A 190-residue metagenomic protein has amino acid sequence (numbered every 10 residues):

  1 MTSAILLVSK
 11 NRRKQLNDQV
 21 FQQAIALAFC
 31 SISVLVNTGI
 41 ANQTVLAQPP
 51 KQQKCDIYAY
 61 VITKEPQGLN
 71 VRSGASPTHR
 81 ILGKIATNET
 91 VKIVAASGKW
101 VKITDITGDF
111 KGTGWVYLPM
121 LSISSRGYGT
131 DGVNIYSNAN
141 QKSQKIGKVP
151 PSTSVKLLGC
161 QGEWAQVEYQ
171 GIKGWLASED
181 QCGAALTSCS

Functional and structural regions predicted by a protein language model:
M1-V20: N-terminal secretory signal peptides that target proteins for export/translocation
A26-S73, K84-T87, I93-S97, D105-T107 (+5 more regions): SH3-family beta-barrel domains
A75-R80, A139-Q144: Short alpha-helix capping/helix-loop boundary micro-motifs
P77-T78, D109-K111, K173-G174: Short, surface-exposed beta-strand-loop junctions and turns on beta-sheet-rich folds
Q166, W175-L176: Structural recognition of the beta-strand scaffold that forms the well-ordered cores of secreted hydrolase catalytic
